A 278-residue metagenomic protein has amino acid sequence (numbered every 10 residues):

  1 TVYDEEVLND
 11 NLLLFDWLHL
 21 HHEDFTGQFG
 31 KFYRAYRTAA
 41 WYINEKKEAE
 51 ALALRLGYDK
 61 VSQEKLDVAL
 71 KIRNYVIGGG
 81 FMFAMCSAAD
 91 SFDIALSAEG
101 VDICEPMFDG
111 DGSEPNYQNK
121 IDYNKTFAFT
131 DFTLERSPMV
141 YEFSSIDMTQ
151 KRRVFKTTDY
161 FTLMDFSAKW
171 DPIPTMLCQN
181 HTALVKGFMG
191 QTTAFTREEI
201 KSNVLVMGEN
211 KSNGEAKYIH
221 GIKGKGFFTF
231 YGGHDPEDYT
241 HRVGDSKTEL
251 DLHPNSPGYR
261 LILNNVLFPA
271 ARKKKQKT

Functional and structural regions predicted by a protein language model:
T1-A89, D93-A98: Helical hinge/lid and interdomain linker segments adjacent to catalytic or ligand-binding clefts that mediate domain
T1-F15, R55-V61, L70, N180-G208 (+1 more regions): Amphipathic repeat-derived elements
T1-V7, M107-D109, K277-T278: Surface-exposed patches in mature extracellular/periplasmic domains of secreted proteins
L8-D10, R73-Y75, A84-M85, F195-E198 (+2 more regions): A general structural signal for short secondary-structure junctions and capping/turn motifs
K60-V61, D111, N116, L250: A generic structural signal for short
L66-D67, K71-F81, D131-K151, K273-T278: A broadly tuned preference for mixed-charge, low-complexity surface segments
A69, D102, E198-T278: Extracellular ligand-binding/catalytic regions of CAZymes and related secreted enzymes and adhesion modules
M85-L205: An acidic, glycine-rich "communication" segment
